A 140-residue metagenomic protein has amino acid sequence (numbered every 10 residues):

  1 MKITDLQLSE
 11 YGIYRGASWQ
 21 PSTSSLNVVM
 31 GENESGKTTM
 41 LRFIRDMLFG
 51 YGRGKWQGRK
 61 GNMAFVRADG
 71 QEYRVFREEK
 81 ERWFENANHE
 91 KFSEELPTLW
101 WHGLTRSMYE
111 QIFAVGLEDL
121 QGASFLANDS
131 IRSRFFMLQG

Functional and structural regions predicted by a protein language model:
M1-K91: Extreme N-terminal "head/tail" segments of very large remodeling/mechanoenzyme assemblies
L26-N27, G70, R74-G140: Extended, charged alpha-helical "arm/stalk" segments used for dimerization and assembly in large NTPase-driven machines
